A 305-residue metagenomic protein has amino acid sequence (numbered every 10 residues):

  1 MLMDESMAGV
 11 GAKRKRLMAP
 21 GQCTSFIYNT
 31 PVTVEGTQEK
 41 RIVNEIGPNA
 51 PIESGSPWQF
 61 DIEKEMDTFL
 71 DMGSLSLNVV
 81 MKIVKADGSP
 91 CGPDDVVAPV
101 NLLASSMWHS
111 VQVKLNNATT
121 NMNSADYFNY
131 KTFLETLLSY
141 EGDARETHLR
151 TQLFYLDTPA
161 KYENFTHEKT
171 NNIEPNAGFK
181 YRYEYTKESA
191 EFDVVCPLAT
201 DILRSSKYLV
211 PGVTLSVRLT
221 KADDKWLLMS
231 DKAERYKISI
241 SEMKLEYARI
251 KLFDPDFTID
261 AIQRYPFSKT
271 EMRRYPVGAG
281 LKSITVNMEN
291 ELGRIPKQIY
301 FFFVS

Functional and structural regions predicted by a protein language model:
L2-S305: Short, low-complexity Pro/Thr/Gly
